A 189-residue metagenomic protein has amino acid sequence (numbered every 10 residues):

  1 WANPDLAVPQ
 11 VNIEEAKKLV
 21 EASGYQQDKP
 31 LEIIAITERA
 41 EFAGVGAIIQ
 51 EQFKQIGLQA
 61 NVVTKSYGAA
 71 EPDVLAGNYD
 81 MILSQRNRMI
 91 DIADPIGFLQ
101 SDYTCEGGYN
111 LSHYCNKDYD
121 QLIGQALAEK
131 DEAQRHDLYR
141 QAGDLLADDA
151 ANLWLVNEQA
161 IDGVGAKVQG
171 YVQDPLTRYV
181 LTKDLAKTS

Functional and structural regions predicted by a protein language model:
W1-A22, R39-F42: Structural transition elements
K17, T37, E41-Q50, E71-S189: Detector for C-terminal structural segments
G24, G57, N78: Conserved functional loop/turn residues at catalytic and ligand-binding sites
D28-E38, A60-V63, D80: Short, well-ordered beta-strand elements
Q59-E71: Early extracytoplasmic/lumenal segment of secretory-pathway proteins
